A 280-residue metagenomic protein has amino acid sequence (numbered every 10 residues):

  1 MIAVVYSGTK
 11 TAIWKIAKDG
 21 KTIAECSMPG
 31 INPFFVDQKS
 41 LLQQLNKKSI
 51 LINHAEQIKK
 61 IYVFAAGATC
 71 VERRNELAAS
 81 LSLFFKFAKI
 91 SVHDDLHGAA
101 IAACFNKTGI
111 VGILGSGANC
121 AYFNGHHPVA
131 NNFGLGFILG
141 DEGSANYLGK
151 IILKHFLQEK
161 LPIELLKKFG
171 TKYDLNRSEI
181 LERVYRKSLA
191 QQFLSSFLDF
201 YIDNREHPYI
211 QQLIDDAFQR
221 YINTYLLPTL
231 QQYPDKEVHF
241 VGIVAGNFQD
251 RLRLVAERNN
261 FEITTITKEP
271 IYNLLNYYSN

Functional and structural regions predicted by a protein language model:
M1-L51, E56-K59, A103-I110, L153-N280: ATP-binding/phosphotransfer module of carbohydrate and carboxylate kinases, centering on a glycine-rich
T9, G67-A68, H97, A245: Short, glycine/serine-rich, charged loops/turns that create anion-binding and catalytic segments at active sites
I31, A66-A68, L135, I243: Short strand-loop junctions, especially beta-strand C-caps/beta-turns that link beta-sheets to coils or alpha-helices
V36, F64-E72: Alpha-helical substrate-recognition element adjacent to the catalytic core
A66, E142-A145, A190, A245: Short beta->alpha junction loops/turns
T69-E164: Phosphate-binding/catalytic loop of phosphoryl-transfer enzymes
